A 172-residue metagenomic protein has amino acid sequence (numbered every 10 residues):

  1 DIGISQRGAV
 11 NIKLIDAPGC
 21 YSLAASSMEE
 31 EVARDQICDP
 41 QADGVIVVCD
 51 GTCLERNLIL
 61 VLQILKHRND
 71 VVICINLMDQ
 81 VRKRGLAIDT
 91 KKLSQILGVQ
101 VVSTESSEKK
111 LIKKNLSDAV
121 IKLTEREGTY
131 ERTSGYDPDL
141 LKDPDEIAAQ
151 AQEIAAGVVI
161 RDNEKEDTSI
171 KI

Functional and structural regions predicted by a protein language model:
G3-A9, E31-V102: Conserved C-terminal guanine-recognition region of P-loop GTPase G domains, centered on the G4
N11-M28, G51: Switch II (G3) loop of P-loop NTPases
K13, A25, E29-V32, R56-L60 (+7 more regions): Helical mechanochemical/support elements of P-loop NTPase systems and associated helical scaffolds
D16, A33, I172: Conserved RecA-like P-loop NTPase ATPase core
P18, G135-D139: Short hinge/gating elements
D79-R132: Canonical P-loop GTPase G-domain recognition
D118-E125, L140-I160: Extended, hydrophilic extramembrane loops/domains of integral membrane proteins
A156-I170: Short, membrane-interfacial amphipathic segments enriched in basic
